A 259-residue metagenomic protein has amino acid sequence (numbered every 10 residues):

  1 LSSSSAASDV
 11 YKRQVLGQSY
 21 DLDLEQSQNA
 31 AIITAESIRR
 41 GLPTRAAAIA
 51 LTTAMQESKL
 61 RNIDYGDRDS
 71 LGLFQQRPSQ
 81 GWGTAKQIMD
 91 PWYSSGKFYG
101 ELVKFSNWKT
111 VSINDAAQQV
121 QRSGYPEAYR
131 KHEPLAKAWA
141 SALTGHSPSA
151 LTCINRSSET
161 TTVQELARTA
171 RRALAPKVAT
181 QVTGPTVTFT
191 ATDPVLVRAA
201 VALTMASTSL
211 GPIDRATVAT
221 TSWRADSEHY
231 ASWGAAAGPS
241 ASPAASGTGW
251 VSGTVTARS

Functional and structural regions predicted by a protein language model:
L1-A7, Y11: Single conserved hydrophobic/aromatic residue that forms the stacking wall/gate of nucleotide- or nucleobase-binding
R13-D21, S58-I113, A117-Y125: Peptidoglycan-targeting cell-wall enzymes and recognition modules
L22-Q26, A30, L42-A46, G66 (+6 more regions): Solvent-exposed, acidic/flexible segments
S27-T34, A47-A50, L73, W92-Y99 (+5 more regions): Extracytoplasmic/secreted envelope proteins and their assembly/folding machinery, especially bacterial periplasmic
T34, T44-L60, Q119-Q121: Short, functionally critical alpha-helical segments immediately adjacent to catalytic or ligand/cofactor-binding
Y93-T162, T183-V187, A216-T221, S246 (+1 more regions): Catalytic and binding regions of secreted/periplasmic enzymes and modules that target cell-wall glycans
W139-S149, A206-S259: Extracellularly exposed regions in secreted/surface proteins, prominently low-complexity, repeat-rich
L151-A199: Flexible, glycine-rich surface segments
